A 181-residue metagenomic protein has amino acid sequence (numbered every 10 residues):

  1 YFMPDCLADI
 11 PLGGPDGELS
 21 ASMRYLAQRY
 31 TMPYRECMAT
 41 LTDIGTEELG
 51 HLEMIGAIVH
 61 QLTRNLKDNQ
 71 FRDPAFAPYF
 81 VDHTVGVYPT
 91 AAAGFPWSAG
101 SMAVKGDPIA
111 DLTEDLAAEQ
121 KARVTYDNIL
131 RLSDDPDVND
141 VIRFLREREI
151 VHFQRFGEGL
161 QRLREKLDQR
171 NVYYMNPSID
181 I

Functional and structural regions predicted by a protein language model:
Y1-I181: Non-heme di-metal
